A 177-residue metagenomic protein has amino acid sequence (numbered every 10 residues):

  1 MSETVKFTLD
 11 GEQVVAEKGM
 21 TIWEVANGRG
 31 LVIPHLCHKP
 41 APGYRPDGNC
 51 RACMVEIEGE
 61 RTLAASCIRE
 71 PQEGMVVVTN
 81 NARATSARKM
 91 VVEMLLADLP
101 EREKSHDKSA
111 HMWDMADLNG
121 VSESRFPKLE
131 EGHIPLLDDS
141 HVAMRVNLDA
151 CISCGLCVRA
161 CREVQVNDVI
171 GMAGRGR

Functional and structural regions predicted by a protein language model:
M1-E3: Basic/polar N-terminal segments that are highly enriched at the extreme N-terminus, encompassing both cleavable
V5-E73, A87: N-terminal cofactor/phosphate-binding cores enriched in small/glycine residues, especially glycine-rich loops such as
R51-R177: Fe-S ferredoxin-like electron-transfer domains and their immediately adjacent linker/connector regions across
